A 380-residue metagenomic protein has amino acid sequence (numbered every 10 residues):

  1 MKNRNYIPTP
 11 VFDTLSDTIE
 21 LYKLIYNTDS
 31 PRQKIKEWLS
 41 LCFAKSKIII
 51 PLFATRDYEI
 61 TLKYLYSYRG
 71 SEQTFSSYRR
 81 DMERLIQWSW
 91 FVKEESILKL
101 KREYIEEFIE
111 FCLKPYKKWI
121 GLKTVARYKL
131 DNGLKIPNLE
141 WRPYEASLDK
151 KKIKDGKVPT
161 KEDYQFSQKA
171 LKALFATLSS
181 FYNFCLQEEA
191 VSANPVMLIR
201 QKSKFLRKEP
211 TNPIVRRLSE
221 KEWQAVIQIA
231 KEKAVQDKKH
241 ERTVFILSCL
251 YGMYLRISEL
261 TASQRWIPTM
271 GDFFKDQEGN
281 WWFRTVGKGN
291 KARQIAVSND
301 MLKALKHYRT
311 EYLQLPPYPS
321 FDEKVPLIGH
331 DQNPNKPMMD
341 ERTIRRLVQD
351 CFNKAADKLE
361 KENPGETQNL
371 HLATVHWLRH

Functional and structural regions predicted by a protein language model:
M1-W90, S96, E110: Basic/aromatic DNA-contact patch characteristic of tyrosine site-specific recombinases
Y58-S76, E83-P213, E232-A234: N-terminal core-binding DNA-recognition domain of tyrosine recombinases/integrases
Q168, Q224-I257: Basic, Lys/Arg- and aromatic-enriched nucleic-acid-binding interface segment
S179, E189, C249-S263: A short, glycine-centered helix-capping/turn motif at helix boundaries that positions DNA-contacting or catalytic
L206-Q228, N290-D300, P317, F321-E323 (+1 more regions): DNA breakage-rejoining catalytic core of tyrosine-based enzymes
A262-S320: Conserved tyrosine-mediated DNA breakage-rejoining catalytic core shared by Y-recombinases
G287-H307, E323-C351, L372: C-terminal catalytic core of Y-nucleophile DNA break-rejoin enzymes
R345-H380: Short, basic (Lys/Arg/His-rich) helix/loop patches that form interaction surfaces in the mid-to-C-terminal regions
